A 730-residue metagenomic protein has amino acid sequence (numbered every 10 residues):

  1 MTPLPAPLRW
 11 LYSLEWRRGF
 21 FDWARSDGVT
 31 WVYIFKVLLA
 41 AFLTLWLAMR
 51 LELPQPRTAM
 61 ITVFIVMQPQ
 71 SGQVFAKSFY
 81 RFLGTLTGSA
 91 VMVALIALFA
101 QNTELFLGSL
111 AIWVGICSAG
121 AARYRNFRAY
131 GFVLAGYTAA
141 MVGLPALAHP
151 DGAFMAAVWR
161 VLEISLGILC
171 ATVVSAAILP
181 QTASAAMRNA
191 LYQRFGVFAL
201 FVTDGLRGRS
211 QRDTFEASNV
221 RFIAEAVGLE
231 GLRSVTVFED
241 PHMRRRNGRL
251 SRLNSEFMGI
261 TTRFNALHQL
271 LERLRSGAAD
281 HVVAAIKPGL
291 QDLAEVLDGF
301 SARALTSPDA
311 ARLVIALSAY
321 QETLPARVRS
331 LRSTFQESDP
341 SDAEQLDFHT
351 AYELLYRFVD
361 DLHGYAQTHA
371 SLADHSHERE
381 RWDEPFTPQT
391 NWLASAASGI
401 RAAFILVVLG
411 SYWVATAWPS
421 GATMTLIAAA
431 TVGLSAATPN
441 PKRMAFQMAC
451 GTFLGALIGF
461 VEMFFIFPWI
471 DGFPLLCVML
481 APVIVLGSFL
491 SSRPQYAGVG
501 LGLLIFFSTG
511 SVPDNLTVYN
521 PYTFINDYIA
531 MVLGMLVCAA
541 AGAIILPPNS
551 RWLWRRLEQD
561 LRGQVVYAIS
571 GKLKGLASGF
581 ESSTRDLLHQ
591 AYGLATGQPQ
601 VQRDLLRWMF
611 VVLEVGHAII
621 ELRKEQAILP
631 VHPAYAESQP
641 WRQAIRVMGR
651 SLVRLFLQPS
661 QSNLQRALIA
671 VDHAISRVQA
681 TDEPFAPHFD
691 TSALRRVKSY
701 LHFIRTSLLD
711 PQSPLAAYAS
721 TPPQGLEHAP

Functional and structural regions predicted by a protein language model:
M1-P241, R245-R246, G364-H375, E380-F610 (+2 more regions): A transmembrane helix-and-boundary motif of multi-pass membrane transporters/channels
F195-G205, L250-R381, V565, I619-P730: Soluble C-terminal extramembrane regulatory/interaction domains of multi-pass membrane proteins
L546, S550, K572-A667: Extended, charge-rich low-complexity regions and/or helical-solenoid scaffolds
